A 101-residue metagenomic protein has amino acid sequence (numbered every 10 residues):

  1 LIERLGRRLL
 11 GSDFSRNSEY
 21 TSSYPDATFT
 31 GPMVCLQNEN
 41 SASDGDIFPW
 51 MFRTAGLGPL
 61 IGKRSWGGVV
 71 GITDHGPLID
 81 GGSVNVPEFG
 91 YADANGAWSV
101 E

Functional and structural regions predicted by a protein language model:
L1-E101: Conserved acidic, small-residue-rich alpha-beta core segments centered on
